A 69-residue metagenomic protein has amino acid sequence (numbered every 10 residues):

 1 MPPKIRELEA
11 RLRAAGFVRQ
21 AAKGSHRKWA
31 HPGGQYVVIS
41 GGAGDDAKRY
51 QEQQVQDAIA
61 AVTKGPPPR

Functional and structural regions predicted by a protein language model:
M1-G16: Polyanion-binding surface elements
M1-P2, H31, G65-P67: Intrinsic-disorder/low-complexity coil detector
F17-A47: A short, structured beta-strand/loop element
V37, G41-R69: C-terminal structural segments of small proteins and small subunits
